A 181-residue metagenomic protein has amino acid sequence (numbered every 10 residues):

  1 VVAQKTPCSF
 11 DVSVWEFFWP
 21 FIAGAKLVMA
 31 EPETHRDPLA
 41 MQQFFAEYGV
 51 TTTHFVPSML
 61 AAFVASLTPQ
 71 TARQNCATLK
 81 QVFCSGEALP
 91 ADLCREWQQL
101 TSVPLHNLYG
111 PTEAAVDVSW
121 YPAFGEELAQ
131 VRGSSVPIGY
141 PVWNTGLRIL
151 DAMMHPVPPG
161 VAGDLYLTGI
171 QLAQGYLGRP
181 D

Functional and structural regions predicted by a protein language model:
V1-A3, D11-T51, Y121: Conserved AMP-binding/adenylation subdomain of ANL enzymes
V1-V2, C8, W143-T145: Conserved pre-ATP/AMP-binding loop-to-beta segment of ANL
Q4, V28, G49, F55 (+4 more regions): Conserved Rossmann-like nucleotide-binding pocket used by diverse enzymes that bind dinucleotide cofactors
T6-F10, E33, T112, G169: Conserved AMP-binding
W15-F17, A40-M41, C94, V118-Y121 (+2 more regions): Short aromatic-enriched loop/helix-cap "lid" or pocket-rim segments at secondary-structure transitions that line
I22-L27, V50-H54, A61-P137, G146: Gly/Ser/Thr-rich phosphate-binding loop
V103-N107, P122-D181: AMP-dependent adenylate-forming
